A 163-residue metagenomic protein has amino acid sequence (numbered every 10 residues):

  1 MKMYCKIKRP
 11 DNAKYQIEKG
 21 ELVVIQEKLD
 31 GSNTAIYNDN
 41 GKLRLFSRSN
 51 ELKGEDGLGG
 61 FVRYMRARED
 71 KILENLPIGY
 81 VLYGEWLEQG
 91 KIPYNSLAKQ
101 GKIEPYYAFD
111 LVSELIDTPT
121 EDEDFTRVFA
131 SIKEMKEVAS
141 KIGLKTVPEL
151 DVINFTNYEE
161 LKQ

Functional and structural regions predicted by a protein language model:
M1-Q163: Core nucleotide-handling region used for phosphoryl-transfer chemistry
